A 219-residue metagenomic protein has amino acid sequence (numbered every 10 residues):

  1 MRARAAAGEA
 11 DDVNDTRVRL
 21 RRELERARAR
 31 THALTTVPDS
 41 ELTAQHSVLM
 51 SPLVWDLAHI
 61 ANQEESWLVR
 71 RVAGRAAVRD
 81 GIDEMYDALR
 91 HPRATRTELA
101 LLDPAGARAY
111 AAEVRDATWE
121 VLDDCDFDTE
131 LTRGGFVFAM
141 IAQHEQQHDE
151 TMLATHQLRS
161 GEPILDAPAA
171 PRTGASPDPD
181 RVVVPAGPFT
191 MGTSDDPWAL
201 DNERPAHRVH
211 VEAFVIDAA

Functional and structural regions predicted by a protein language model:
M1-A7: Compositionally biased, low-complexity flexible segments
E9, N14-R22, A27-V37, E41 (+4 more regions): Extended beta-strand/loop cores of jelly-roll/beta-sandwich
